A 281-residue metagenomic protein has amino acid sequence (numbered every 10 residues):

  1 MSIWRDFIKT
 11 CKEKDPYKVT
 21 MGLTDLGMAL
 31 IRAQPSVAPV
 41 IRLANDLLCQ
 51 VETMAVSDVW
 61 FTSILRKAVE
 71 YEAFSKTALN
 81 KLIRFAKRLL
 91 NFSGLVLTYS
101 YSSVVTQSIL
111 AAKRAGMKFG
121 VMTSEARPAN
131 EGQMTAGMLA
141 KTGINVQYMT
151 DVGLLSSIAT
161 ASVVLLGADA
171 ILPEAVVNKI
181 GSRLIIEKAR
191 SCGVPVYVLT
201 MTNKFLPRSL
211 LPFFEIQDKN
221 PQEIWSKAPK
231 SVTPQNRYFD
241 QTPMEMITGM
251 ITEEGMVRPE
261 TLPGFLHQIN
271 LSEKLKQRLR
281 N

Functional and structural regions predicted by a protein language model:
M1-I64: Long amphipathic alpha-helical segments
Y17-T20, T24, V37-I41, D58 (+7 more regions): Electropositive phosphate-/nucleotide-binding environments in soluble metabolic enzymes
M28-R32, S93-G94, L172-A175: A short glycine/serine-rich beta->alpha loop
L48-F92, L110, M117-V164: Ligand-binding beta-strand-loop-alpha-helix segment within the catalytic cores of soluble metabolic enzymes
L95-T106, P128-A129: Gly/Ser/Thr-rich loops at beta-strand to alpha-helix junctions that form or flank small-molecule/cofactor-binding
S102-R114, I186: Histidine-anchored nucleotide/phosphate-binding helix
R114-K118, S124-N281: Conserved phosphate- and dinucleotide-binding cores of soluble alpha/beta proteins, encompassing both enzyme active
